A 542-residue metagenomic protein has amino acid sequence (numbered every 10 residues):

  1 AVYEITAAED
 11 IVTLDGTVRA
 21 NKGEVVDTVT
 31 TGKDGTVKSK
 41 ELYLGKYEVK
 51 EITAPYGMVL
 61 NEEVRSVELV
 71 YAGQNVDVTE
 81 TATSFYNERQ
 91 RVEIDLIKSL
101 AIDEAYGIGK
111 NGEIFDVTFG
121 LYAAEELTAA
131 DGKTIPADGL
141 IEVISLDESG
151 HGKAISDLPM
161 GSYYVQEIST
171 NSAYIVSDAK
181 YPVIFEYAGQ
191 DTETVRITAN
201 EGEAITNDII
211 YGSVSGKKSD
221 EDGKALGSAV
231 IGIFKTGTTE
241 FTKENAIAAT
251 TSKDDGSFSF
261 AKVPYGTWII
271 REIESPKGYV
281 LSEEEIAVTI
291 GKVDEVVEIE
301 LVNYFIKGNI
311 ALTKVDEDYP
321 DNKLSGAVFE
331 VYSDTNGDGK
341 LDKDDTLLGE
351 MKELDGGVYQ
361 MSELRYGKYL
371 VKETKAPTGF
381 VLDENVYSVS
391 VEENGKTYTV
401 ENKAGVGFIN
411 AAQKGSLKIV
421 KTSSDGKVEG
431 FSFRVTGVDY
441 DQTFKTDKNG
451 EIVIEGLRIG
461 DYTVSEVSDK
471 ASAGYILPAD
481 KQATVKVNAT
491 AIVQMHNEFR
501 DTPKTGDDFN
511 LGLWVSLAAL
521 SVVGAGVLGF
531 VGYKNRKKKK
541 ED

Functional and structural regions predicted by a protein language model:
A1-D542: Solvent-exposed loop/turn and edge beta-strand elements of beta-rich ligand-binding domains
